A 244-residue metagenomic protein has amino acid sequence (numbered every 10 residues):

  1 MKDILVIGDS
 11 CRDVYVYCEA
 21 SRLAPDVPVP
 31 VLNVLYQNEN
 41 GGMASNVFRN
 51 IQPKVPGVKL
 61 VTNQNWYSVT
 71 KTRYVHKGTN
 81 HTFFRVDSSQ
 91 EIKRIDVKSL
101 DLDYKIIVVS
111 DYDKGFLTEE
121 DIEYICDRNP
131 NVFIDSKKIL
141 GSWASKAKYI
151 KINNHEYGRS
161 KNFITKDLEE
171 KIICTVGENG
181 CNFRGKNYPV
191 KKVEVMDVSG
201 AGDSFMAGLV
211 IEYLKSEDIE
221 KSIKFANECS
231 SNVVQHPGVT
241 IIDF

Functional and structural regions predicted by a protein language model:
K2-I4, C11-V109, E119-D121, D243: Conserved N-terminal subdomain of the carbohydrate kinase-like
D9-S10, Y112, S204: Active-site metal-binding loops of divalent metal-dependent hydrolases
L60-N63, V132-S136, I152: Short internal beta-strands
V75, A147-H155: Non-cysteine beta-strand/loop elements that form the S-adenosyl-L-methionine
E91-K93, K114-F116, G158: Short, small-residue-enriched loops and turns at beta-alpha junctions that line or gate enzyme active sites
I106, E120-K146, K161-F244: Conserved phosphate-binding/catalytic region of the ribokinase-like
D111-T118, D135: Active-site glycine- and acidic-residue-rich loops that bind and position anionic ligands or nucleotide-like cofactors
